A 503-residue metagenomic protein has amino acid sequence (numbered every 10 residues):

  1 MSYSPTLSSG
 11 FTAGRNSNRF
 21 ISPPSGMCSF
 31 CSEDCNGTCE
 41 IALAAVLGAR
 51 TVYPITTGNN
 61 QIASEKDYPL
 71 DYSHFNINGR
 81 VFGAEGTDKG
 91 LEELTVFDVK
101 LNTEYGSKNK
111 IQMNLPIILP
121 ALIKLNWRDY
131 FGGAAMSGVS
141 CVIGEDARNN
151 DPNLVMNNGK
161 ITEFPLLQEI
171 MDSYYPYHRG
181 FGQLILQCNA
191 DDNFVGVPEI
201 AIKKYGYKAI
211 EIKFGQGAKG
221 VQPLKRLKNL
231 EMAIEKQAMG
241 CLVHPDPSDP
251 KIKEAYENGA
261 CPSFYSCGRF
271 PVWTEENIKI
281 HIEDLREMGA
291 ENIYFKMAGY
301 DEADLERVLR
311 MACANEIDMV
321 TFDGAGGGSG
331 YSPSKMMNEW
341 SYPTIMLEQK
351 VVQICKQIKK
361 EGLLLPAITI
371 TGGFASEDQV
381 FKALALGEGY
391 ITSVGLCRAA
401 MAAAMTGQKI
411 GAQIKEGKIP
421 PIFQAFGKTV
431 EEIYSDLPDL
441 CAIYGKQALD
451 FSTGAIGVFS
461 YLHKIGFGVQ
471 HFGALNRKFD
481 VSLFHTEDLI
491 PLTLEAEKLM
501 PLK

Functional and structural regions predicted by a protein language model:
M1-L115, K124-A135, V139-S140, P152-R179 (+4 more regions): Conserved, well-structured core domains of diverse proteins
S17-R50, E361, T406-G407, A412 (+2 more regions): Cysteine-cluster motifs in flexible loop/terminal segments that predominantly coordinate metals
L101-E104, P152-D191, K415-L449: A structural-propensity feature for long, helix-poor, extended segments
I118, V142, I185-Q187, E211-K213 (+5 more regions): Structured core elements
A121, R128-A312: Active-site-facing alpha/beta catalytic cores
A134, V320, D480: Terminal peptide-recognition signature
E257-C441: Glycine-rich phosphate/ribose-binding loops and adjacent secondary-structure elements that form binding surfaces
A400-K503: Short histidine
